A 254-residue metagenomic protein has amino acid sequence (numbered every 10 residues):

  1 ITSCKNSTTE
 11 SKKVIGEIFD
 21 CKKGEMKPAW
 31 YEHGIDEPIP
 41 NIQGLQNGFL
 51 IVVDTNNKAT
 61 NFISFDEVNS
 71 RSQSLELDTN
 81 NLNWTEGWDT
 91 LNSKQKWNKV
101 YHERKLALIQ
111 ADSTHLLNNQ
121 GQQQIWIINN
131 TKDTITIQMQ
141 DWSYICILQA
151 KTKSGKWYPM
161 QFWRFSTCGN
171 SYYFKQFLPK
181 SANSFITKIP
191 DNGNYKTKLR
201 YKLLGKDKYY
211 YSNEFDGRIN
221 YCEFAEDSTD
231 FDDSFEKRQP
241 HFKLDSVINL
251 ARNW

Functional and structural regions predicted by a protein language model:
T2-S3: C-terminal motif of bacterial Sec signal peptides marking the signal peptidase cleavage site
E10-Q120, N130, N253: Low-complexity, acidic Ser/Thr/Pro/Gly-rich terminal tails and inter-domain linkers that flank the onset of structured
E37-I39, I186-W254: Terminal connector regions
Q110-I147: Extended boundary segments
N118, F177-L178, N192-N194: Surface-exposed coil/turn segments at beta-strand junctions on protein surfaces, enriched
N119-Q123, S181-N183, T197: Residues at beta-strand starts and edge strands
K132-F177: The feature marks short-to-medium sequence segments in extracytoplasmic or secretory-pathway proteins
Q176-T187: Short Pro-Gly-centered flexible turn/kink motifs
